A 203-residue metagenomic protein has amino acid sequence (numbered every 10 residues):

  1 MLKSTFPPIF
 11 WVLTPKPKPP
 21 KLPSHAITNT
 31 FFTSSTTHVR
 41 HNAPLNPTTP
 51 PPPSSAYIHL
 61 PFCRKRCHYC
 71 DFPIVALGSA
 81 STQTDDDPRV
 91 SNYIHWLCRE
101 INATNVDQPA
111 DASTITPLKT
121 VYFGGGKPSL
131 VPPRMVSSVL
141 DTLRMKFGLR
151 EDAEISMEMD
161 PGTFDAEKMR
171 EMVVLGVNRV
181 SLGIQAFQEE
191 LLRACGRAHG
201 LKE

Functional and structural regions predicted by a protein language model:
T5, I9, T30-F31, D71 (+3 more regions): Intrinsic disorder/low-structure terminal segments
F6-P7, T14, K21-Y57, A110-I115: N-terminal [4Fe-4S]-dependent radical SAM core
P51-P53, K65, L118, D152: Sequence-level motif detector for i,i+2 pairs with an aromatic at +2
Y57-H59, Y122: Structural cue for short, hydrophobic secondary-structure segments
H59-I74: Local cysteine-cluster metal-coordination motifs and their immediate loop/turn environment, predominantly Fe-S cluster
I74-E203: Conserved non-cysteine loop/helix-boundary elements of the Radical SAM core domain that shape
